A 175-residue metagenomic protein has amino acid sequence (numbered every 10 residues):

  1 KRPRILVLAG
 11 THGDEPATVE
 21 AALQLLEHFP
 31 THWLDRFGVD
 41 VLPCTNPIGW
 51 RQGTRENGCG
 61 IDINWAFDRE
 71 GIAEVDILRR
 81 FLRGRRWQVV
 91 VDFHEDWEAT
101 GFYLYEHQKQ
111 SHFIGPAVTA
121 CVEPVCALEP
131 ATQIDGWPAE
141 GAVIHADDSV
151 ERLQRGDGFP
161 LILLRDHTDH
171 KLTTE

Functional and structural regions predicted by a protein language model:
K1-E175: Structured catalytic-domain cores with a bias toward divalent-metal coordination
